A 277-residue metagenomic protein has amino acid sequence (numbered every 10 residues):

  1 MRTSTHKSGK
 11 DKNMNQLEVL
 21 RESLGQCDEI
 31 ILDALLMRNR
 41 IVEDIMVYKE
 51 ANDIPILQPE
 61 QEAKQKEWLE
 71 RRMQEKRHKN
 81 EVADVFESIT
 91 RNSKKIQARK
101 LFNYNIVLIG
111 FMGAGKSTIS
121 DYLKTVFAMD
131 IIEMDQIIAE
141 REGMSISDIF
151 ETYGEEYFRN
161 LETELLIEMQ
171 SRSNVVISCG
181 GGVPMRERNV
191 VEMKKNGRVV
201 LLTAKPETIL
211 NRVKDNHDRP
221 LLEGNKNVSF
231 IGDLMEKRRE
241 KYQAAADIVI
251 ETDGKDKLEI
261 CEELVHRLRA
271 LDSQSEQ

Functional and structural regions predicted by a protein language model:
R2-N103: Domain-level signature for soluble enzymes in the chorismate/prephenate branch of the shikimate pathway
L108: Hydrophobic anchor at the beta1->P-loop junction of P-loop NTPases
F111: P-loop (Walker A) phosphate-binding loop of NTP-binding proteins
K116: Conserved lysine of the Walker
I119: Hydrophobic positions on the alpha1 helix immediately C-terminal to the Walker A/P-loop
Y122, V126, E240-Q277: NTP-dependent small-molecule kinase module
E133-V183, R188-V191, R219: ATP-dependent small-molecule kinase phosphotransfer cores that center on conserved nucleotide phosphate-binding segments
N196-R239: A glycine- and Lys/Arg-enriched "phosphate-lid" helix/loop adjacent to the NTP-binding pocket of small-molecule kinases
